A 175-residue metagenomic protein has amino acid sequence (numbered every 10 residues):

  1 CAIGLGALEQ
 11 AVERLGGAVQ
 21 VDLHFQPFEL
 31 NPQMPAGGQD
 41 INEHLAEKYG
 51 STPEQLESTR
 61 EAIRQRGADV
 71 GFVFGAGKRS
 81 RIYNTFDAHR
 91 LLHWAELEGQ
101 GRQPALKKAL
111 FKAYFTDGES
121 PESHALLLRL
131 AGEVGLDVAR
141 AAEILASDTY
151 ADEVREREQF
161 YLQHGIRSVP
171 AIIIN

Functional and structural regions predicted by a protein language model:
I3-V21, F25, L92-N175: C-terminal cap of thioredoxin/glutaredoxin-like
L5-Y114: Structural alpha/beta surface segment adjacent to cysteine/selenocysteine redox centers across thiol/disulfide enzymes
